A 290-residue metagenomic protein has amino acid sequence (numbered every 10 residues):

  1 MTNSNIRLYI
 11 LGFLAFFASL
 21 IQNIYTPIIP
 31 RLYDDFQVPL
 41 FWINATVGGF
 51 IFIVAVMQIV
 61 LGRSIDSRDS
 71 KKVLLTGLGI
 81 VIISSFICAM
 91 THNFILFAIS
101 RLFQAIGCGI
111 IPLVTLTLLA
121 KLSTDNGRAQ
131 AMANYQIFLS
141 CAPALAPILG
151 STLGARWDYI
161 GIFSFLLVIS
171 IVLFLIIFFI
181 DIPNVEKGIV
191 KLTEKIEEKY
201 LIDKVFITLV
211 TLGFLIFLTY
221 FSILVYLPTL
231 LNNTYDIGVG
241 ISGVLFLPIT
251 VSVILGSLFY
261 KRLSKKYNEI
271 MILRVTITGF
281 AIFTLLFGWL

Functional and structural regions predicted by a protein language model:
Q37, D69, M90-L96, D236 (+1 more regions): Helix-breaking motifs and short loop linkers at transmembrane-helix boundaries and internal kinks in secondary membrane
V56-H92: Conserved MFS/SLC helix-loop-helix module at the cytosolic interface between two early adjacent transmembrane helices
I59-D69, G256-N268: Helix-to-loop junctions at the C-terminal end of transmembrane segments in multipass secondary transporters
S84, I95-F103: Paired small-residue
S100-F138: Cytoplasmic helix-loop-helix junction between adjacent transmembrane helices in 12-TM secondary transporters
A133-F178: Helix-loop-helix hairpin linking two adjacent transmembrane segments in secondary transporters
I182-L209: Juxtamembrane intracellular "pre-TM" segments in multi-pass secondary transporters
T208-F246: Extracytoplasmic gate region of multi-pass secondary transporters
